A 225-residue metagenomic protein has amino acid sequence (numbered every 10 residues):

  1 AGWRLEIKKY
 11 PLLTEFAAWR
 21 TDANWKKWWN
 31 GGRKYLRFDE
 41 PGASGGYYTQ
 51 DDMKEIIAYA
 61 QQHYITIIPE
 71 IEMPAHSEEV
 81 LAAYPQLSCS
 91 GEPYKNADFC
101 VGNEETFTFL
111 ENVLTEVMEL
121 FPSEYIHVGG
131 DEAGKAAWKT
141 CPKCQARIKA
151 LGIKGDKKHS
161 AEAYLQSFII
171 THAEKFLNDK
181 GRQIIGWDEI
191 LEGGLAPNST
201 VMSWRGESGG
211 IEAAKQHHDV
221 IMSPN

Functional and structural regions predicted by a protein language model:
A1-R182: Substrate-binding cleft of carbohydrate-active enzyme catalytic domains
P69-M73, G130-E132, D188, S203-R205 (+1 more regions): A cross-domain feature marking catalytic cores of carbohydrate-active enzymes and several ubiquitous metabolic/repair
I126, N178-D188, V220-P224: Acidic/polar loop patches that form or flank catalytic/metal-binding clefts of enzymes that bind anionic ligands
H127, D179, L195-M202: Catalytic cores of carbohydrate-active enzymes
P142-R147, W187-N198: Active-site clefts of carbohydrate-active enzymes
L191-P197, W204-N225: Conserved alpha/beta catalytic core and glycan-binding cleft of carbohydrate-active enzymes
